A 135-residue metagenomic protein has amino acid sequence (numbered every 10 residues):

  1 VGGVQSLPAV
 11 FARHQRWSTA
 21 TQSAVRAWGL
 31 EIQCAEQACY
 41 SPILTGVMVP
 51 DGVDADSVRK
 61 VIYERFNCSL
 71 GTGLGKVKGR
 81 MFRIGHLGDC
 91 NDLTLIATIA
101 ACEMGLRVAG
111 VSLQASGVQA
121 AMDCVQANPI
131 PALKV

Functional and structural regions predicted by a protein language model:
V1-T19: Structural signature of PLP-dependent enzymes
R13-S18, A38, V118-V125: A glycine-rich phosphate-binding loop feature that marks nucleotide/adenosyl-phosphate handling sites
S18-A20, V25-W28, A38-P42: Short gly/pro-enriched beta-turn/loop segments at secondary-structure junctions
E31-R65: Conserved PLP-binding catalytic core of the aspartate aminotransferase-like
I62-L70, M104-L106: A common structural junction motif
K76, R80-V135: PLP-dependent enzyme catalytic core of the Aspartate aminotransferase-like
